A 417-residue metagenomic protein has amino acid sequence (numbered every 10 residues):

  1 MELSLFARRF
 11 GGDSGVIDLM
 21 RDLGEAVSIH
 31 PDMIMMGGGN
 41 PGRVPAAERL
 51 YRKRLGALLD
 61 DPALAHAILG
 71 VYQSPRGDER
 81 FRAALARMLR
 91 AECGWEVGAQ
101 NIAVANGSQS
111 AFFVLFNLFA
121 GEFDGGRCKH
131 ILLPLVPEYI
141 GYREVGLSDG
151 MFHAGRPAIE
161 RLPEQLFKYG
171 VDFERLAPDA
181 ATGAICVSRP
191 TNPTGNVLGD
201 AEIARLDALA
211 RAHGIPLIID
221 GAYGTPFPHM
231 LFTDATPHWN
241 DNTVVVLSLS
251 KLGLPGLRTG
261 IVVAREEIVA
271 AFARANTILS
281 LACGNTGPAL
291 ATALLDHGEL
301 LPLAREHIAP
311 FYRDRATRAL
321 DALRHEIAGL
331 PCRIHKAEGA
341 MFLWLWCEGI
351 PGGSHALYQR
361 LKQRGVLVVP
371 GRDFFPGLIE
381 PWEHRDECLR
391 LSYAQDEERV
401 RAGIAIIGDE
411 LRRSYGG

Functional and structural regions predicted by a protein language model:
M1-R76, R87, A91, H213-I215 (+1 more regions): N-terminal "arm"/small-domain region of PLP-dependent enzymes with the aminotransferase-like
G24-S28, F342-L389, V400-A402: Conserved C-terminal alpha-helix-loop-beta "cap" of PLP-dependent enzymes that closes/shapes the active-site mouth
G39-R43, Q109-S110, E138-G141, P190-P193 (+11 more regions): Short, solvent-exposed loop/turn segments at secondary-structure junctions
A67-H213, I218-N240, V244, Y415: Conserved core of the PLP fold type I
A83, R87, A91, W95-E96 (+4 more regions): PLP-dependent enzyme catalytic core of the Aspartate aminotransferase-like
D234-R274, C283-G287, V400-I404: Active-site PLP attachment segment
V269-A271, A289-F311, H325-E326: Amphipathic alpha-helix from the class-I
E306-L320, C332-C347: Conserved glycine-rich beta-strand-loop-beta hairpin in the small C-terminal domain of fold type I
